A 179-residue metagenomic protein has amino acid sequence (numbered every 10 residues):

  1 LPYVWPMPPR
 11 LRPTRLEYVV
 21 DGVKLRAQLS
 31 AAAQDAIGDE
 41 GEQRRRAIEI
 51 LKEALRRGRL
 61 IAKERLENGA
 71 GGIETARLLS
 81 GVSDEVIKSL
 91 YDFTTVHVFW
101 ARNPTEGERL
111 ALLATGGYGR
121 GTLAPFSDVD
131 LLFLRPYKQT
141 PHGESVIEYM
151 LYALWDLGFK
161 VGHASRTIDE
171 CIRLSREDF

Functional and structural regions predicted by a protein language model:
W5-R109: N-terminal regions immediately upstream of nucleotidyltransferase
P8-R10, T14-R15, L78, P136 (+3 more regions): Metal-dependent phosphohydrolase cores
A70, T122, S127, S165 (+1 more regions): Solvent-exposed, flexible loop/coil residues
E74-T75, K88-Q139, E144: Active-site nucleotide-donor binding segment shared across nucleotidyl transfer reactions
G81-K88, T94, P104-R109, G143-F179: Conserved catalytic core of two-metal-ion nucleotidyltransferases
